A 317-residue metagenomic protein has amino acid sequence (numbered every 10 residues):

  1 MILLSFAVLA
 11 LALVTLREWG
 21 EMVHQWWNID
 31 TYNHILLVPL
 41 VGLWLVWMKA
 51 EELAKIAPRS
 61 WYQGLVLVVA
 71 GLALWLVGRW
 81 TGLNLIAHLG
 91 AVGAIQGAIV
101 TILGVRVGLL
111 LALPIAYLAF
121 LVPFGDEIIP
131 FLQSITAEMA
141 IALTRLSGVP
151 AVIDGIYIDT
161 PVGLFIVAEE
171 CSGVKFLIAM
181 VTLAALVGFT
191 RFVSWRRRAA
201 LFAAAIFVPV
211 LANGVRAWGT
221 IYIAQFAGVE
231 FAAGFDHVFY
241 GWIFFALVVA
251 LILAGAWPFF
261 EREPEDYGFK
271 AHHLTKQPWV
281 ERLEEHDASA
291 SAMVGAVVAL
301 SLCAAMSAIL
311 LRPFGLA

Functional and structural regions predicted by a protein language model:
M1-A317: Hydrophobic N-terminal alpha-helices or hydrophobic patches in metabolic proteins across all domains of life
